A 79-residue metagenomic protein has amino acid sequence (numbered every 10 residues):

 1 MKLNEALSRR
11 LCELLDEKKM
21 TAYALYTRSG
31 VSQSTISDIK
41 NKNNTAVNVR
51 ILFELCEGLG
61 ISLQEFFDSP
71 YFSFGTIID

Functional and structural regions predicted by a protein language model:
M1-M20: A short, Lys/Arg-rich alpha-helix, primarily the initiator
C12, Y23, F53: Residues within the helices of the helix-turn-helix
E13, D38, F67-D79: Short, charged recognition helix plus adjacent turn of helix-turn-helix-like nucleic-acid-binding domains
L15, Y26, C56: The alpha-helix within a helix-turn-helix
K19-D38: Short alpha-helical DNA-recognition segment
S32, N43, P70-F74: The DNA-recognition helices of helix-turn-helix-type DNA-binding domains
N43-E54: Short, basic-rich loop-to-helix N-cap that marks the start of a DNA-contacting helix
